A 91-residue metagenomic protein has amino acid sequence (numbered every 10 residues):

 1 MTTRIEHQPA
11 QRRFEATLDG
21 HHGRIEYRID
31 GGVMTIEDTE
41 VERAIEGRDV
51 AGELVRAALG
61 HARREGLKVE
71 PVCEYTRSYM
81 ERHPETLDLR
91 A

Functional and structural regions predicted by a protein language model:
M1-T39: N-terminal first-folded block
G23, V50, T76: Short, flexible micro-motifs
I25, V41, Y79-H83: Residue-level detection of beta-strand scaffold positions
E40-E46: A short, internal acetyl-CoA/4′-phosphopantetheine-binding micro-motif in the GNAT/acyltransferase core
G47-A58: Conserved acetyl-CoA-binding loop-helix of GNAT-fold acetyltransferases
A57-A91: C-terminal structural segments of small proteins and small subunits
